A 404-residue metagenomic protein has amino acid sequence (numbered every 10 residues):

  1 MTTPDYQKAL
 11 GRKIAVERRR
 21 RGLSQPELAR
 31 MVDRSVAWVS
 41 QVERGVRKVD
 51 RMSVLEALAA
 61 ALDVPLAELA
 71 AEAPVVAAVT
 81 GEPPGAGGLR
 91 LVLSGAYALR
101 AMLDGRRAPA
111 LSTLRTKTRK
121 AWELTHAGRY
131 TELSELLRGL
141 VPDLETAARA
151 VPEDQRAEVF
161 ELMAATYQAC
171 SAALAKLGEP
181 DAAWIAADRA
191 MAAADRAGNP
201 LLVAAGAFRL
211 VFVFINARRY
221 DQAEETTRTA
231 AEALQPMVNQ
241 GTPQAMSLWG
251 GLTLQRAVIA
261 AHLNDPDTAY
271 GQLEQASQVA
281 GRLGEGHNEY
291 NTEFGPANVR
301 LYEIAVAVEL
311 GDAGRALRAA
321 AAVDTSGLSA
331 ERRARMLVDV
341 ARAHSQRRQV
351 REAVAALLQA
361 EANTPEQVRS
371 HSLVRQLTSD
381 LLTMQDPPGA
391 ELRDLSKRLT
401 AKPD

Functional and structural regions predicted by a protein language model:
M1-R21: A short, Lys/Arg-rich alpha-helix, primarily the initiator
Y6, R106-D404: Conserved binding/catalytic microenvironments
I14, Q25-A29, V39-E43, L69: Conserved hydrophobic/aromatic packing and binding residues within compact polymer-binding modules
S24, S35-W38, R51, P65: Short coil turns linking two alpha-helices in DNA-binding domains
D33, S53-E68: DNA major-groove recognition helix of helix-turn-helix/homeodomain DNA-binding modules
D33-V49, P74: Recognition helix of helix-turn-helix/homeodomain-like DNA-binding domains that insert into the DNA major groove
D63-A78, V299: Short C-terminal boundary/hinge segments that cap the last helix of small helical domains
A71-R100, D104: Short, charged recognition helix plus adjacent turn of helix-turn-helix-like nucleic-acid-binding domains
